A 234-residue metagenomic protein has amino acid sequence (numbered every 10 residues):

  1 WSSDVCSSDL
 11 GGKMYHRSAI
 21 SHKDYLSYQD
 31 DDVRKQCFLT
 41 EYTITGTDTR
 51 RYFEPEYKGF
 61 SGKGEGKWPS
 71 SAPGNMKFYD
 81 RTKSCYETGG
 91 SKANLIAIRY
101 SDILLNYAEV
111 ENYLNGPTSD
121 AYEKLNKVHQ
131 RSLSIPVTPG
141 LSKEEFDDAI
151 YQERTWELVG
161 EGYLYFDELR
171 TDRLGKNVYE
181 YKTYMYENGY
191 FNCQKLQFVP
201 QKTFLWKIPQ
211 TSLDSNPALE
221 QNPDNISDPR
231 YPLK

Functional and structural regions predicted by a protein language model:
W1-S7: Short, small-residue-biased leader/transition segments that mark boundaries at the very start of proteins
S2, L26-Y28, F146: Aromatic-residue hotspot detector
S8-L39, T45: An acidic, gly/pro-interrupted, aromatic-rich
D30-K234: Acidic/polar-rich alpha-helix caps and helix-coil junctions
